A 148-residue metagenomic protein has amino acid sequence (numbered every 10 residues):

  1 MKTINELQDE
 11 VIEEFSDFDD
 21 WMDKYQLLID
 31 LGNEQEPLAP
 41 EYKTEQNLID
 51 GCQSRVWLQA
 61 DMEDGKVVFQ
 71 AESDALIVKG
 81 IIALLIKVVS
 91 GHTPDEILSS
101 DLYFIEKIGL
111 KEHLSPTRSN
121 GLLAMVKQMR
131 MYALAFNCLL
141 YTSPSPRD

Functional and structural regions predicted by a protein language model:
I4, Q8, F18-K24, I29-I49 (+3 more regions): N-terminal intrinsically disordered, cationic/polar leader segments that include organellar targeting peptides
L48-D64, V68, E72-S73, K79: A short, structured beta-strand/loop element
I77-L85: Short amphipathic alpha-helical face segments that pack within enzyme cores and frequently flank/anchor catalytic
L84-H92: Alpha-helical support elements that line or immediately flank enzyme active sites and cofactor-binding pockets
G91-I108: Glycine-rich phosphate/pyrophosphate-binding loops and their adjacent beta-strand/loop elements at enzyme active sites
I108-L140: C-terminal binding/interaction regions
Y141-D148: Conserved small/polar residues in nucleotide/adenosyl-binding loops
